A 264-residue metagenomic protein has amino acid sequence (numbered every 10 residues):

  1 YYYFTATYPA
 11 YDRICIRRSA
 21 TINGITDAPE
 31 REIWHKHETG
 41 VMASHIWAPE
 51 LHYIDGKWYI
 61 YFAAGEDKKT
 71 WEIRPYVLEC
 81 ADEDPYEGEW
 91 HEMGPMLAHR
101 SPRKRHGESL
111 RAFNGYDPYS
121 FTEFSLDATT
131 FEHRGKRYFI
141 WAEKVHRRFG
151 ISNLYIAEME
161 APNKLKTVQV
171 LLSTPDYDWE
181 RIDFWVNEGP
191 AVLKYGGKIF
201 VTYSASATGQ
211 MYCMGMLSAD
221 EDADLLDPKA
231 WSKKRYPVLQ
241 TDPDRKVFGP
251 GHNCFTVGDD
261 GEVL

Functional and structural regions predicted by a protein language model:
Y1-L264: Carbohydrate-active catalytic/glycan-binding domains of CAZyme proteins, especially the secreted or lumenal ectodomains
